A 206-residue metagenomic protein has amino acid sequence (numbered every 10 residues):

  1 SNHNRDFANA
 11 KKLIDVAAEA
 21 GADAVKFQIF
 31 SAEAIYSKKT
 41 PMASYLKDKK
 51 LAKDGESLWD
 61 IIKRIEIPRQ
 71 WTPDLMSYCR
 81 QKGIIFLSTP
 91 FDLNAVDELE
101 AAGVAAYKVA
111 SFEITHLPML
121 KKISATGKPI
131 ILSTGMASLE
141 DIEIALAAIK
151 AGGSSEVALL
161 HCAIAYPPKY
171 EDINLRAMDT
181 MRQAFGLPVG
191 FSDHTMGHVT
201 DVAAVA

Functional and structural regions predicted by a protein language model:
S1-A206: Catalytic cores and adjacent flexible loops of soluble metabolic enzymes that perform enolate/carbanion chemistry on
